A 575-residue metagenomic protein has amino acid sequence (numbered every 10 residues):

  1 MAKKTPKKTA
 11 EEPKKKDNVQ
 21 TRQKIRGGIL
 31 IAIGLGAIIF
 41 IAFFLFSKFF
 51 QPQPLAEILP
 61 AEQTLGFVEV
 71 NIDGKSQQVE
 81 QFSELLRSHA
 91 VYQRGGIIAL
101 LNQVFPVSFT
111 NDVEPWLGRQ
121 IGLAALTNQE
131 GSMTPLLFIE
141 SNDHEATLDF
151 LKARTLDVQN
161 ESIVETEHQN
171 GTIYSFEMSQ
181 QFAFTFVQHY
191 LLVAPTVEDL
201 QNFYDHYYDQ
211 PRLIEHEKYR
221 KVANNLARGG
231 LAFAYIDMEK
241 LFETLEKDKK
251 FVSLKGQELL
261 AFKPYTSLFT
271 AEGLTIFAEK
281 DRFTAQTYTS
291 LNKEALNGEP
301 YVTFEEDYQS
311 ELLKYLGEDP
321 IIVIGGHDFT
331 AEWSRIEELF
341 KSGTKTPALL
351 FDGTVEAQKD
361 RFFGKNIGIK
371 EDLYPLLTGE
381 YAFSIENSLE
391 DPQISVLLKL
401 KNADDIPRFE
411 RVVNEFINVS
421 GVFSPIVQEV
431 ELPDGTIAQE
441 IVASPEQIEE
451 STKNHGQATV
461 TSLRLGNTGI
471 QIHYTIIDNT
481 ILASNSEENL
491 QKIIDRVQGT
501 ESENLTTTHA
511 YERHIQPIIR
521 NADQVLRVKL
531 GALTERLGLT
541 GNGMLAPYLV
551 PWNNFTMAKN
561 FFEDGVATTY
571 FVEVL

Functional and structural regions predicted by a protein language model:
M1-I25: N-terminal Lys/Arg-rich, disordered targeting/topogenic segments
Q20-S175, R220-F269, R282-Q393, A403-P445 (+2 more regions): Structural boundary/hinge residues at secondary-structure and domain interfaces
K75, T185-I214, T275-V302, L312: Hydrophobic, ordered structural segments
I121-A125, F182-F186, L260-A261, S267-K280 (+4 more regions): Broad, structure-driven detector of short, well-ordered beta-strand segments within folded domains
S141-E145, T196-L200, L400-D405, S486-N489: Helix N-cap motif at beta-to-alpha junctions
E167-Q180, N454-G469: Short, Gly/Ser/Thr-enriched beta-strand-loop segments that form substrate-interacting elements of hydrolase/peptidase
E177-K247, R464-P547: A conserved glycine-rich beta-strand in the N-terminal activation segment of trypsin-fold
A483-S484, N553-L575: Hydrophobic, glycine-enriched assembly/anchoring segments
